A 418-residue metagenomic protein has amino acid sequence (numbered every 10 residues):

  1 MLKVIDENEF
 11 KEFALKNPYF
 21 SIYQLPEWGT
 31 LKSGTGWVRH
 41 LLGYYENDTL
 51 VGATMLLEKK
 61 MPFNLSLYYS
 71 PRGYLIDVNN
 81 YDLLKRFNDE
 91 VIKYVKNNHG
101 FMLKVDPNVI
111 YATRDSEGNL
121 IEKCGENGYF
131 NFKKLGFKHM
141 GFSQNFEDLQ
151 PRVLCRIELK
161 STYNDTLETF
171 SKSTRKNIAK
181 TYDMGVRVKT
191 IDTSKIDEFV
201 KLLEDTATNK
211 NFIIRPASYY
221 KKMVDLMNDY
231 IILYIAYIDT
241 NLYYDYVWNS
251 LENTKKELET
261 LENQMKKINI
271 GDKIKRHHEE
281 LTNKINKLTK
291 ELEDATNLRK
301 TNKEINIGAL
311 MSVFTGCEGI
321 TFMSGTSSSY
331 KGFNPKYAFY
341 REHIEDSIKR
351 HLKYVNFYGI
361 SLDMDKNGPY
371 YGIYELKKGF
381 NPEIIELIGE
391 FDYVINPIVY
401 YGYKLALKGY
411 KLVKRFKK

Functional and structural regions predicted by a protein language model:
L2, N80, E90-K93, K104-I110 (+7 more regions): Low-complexity, flexible helical/coil segments
L2-F63, A112-S116, G125, L135-D148 (+1 more regions): A conserved beta-strand-loop-helix scaffold within acyl/acetyltransferase catalytic domains
V4-E7, N17, L31, E117-T162 (+1 more regions): Active-site/acyl-donor-binding loops of N-acyltransferases
Y23, G100, D229, I385-E386: Secondary-structure boundary/capping residues
N64-E147, I307-G308, V313-F380: Acyl-donor binding region in acyl/amide transferases
S66-Y68, R72, V153, M184-V186: Short amphipathic alpha-helical segments
F101-L103, F199-L202, Y234-A236, V355-Y358 (+1 more regions): A general structural signal for short secondary-structure boundary/capping elements
S218-K221, E342, L407-K408: Juxtamembrane/interface motifs at transmembrane-helix termini
